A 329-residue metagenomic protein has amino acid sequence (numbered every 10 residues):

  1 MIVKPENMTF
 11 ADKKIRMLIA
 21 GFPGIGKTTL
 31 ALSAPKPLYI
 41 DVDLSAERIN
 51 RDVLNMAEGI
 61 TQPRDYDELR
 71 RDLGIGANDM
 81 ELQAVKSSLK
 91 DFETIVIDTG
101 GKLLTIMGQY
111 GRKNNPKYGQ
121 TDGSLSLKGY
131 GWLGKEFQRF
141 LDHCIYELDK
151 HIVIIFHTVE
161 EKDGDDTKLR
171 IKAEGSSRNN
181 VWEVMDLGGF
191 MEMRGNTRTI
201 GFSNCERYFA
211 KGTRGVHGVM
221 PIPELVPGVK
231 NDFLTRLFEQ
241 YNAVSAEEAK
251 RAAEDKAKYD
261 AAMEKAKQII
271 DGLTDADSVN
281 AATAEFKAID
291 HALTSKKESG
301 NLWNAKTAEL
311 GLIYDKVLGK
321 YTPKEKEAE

Functional and structural regions predicted by a protein language model:
I2, N7, A11-A84, S88-I97 (+1 more regions): Conserved P-loop
T9, T29-A31, K86-S88, H143-I145 (+2 more regions): A general structural signal for short secondary-structure junctions and capping/turn motifs
T9-L18, I25, S33-A34, L44 (+2 more regions): Interfaces that engage single-stranded nucleic acids at replication/repair/recombination sites
F22, Y146-P223: Phosphate-binding/switch region of NTP-binding enzymes
R48-N50, T105-Q109, M193: Active-site-proximal flexible loops/turns
R71-G74, R139-D142, Y146, D271: Surface-exposed alpha-helical segments enriched in charged/polar residues
T99-N180: P-loop NTPase motor core
E192-A261: Eukaryote-biased recognition of electropositive, low-complexity segments and basic polyanion/acidic-motif-binding
